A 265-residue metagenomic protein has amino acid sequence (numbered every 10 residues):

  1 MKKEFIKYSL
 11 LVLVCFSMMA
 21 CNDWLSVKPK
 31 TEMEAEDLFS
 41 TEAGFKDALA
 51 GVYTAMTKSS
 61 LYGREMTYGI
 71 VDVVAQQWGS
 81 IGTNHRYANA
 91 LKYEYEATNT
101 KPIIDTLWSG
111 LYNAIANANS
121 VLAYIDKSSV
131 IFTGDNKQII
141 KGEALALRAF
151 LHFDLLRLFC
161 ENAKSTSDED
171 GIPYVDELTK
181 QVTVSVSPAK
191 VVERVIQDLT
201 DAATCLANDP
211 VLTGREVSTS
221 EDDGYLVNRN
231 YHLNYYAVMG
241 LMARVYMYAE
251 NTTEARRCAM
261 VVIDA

Functional and structural regions predicted by a protein language model:
M1-T31: Bacterial Sec-dependent N-terminal signal peptides
C21-I70: Membrane-proximal, proline-rich intrinsically disordered regions
K46, H85-F159, Q181-A189, T204-L206: Conserved, well-structured interaction surfaces
D47, G51, Y87, H232-L233 (+1 more regions): Hydrophobic-face positions in mid-chain alpha helices that act as interaction patches
L49, I115-A118, V192, L199 (+1 more regions): Inward-facing hydrophobic residues that define packing positions of alpha-helical scaffold repeats
L156-A163, P210, Y248-N251: Short coil/turn linking the two alpha-helices of tandem helical-hairpin repeats
